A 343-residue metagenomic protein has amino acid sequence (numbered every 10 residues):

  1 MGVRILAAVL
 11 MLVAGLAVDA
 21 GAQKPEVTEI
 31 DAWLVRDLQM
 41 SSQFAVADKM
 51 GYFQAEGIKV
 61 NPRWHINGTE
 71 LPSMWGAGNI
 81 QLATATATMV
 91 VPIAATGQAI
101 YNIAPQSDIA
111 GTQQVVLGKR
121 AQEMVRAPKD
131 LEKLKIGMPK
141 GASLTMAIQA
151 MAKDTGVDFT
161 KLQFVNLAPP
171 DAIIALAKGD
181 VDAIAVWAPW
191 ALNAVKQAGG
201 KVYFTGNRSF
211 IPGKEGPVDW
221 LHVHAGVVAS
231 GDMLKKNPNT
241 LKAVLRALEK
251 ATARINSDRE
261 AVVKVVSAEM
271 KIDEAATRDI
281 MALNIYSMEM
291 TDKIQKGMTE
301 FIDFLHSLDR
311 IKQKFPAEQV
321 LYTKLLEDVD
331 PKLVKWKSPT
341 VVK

Functional and structural regions predicted by a protein language model:
M1-T28, W336-K343: Short, low-complexity disordered leader/linker segments with a strong preference for bacterial N-terminal type II
Q23-A168, D182-A188, F204-T205: Short, glycine-/small- and polar/acidic-enriched structural segments that line small-molecule recognition paths
V35, P217-V218, K293: Short Gly/Pro-enriched turn/cap motifs at secondary-structure boundaries
S42, G51, S73, A77 (+13 more regions): Solvent-exposed, polar/charged alpha-helical surfaces in well-ordered, non-transmembrane soluble domains, broadly
N79-T84, K178-D182, N284-T299, D328-W336: Short amphipathic alpha-helical segments at helix boundaries and their inter-helical linkers
D171-I174, K178, D182-S267: Pocket-lining segment of extracytoplasmic ligand-binding domains
K235-K312: Secondary-structure end/capping motifs
D303-K343: Conserved C-terminal helix/tail region of periplasmic/extracytoplasmic solute-binding proteins
